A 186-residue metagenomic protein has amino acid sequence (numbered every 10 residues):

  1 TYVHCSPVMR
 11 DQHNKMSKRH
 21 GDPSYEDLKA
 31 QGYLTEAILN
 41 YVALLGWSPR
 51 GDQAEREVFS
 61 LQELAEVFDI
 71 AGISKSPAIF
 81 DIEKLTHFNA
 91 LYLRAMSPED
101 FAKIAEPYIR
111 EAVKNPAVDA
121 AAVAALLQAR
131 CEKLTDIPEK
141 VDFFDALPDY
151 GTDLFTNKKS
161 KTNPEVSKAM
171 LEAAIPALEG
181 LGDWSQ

Functional and structural regions predicted by a protein language model:
T1-L93, E106-P107, E165, Q186: Alpha-helical recognition segments enriched in aromatics with Gly/Pro capping that present substrate-recognition
P98-Q186: Small-residue-rich helix-loop
